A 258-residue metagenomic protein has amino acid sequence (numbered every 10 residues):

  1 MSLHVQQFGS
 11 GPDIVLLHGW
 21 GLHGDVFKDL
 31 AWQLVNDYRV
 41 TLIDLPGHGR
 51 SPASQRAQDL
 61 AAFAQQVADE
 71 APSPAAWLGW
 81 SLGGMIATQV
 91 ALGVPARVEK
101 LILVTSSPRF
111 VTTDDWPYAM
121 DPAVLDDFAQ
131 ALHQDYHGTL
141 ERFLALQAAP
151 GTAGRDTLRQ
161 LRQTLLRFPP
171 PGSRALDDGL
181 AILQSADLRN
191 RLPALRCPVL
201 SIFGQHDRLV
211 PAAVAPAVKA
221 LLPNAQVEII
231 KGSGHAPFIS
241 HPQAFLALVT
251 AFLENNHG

Functional and structural regions predicted by a protein language model:
L3-A53: Conserved HGGG/HGGXW glycine-rich cap/lid loop of the alpha/beta-hydrolase fold
K28-W32, T41-L78, A247-T250: Active-site loop/oxyanion-hole signature of alpha/beta-hydrolase fold enzymes
G79-G83, A87: Gly/Ala-rich beta-loop-alpha elbow adjacent to hydrolase catalytic centers
L92, V98-H133: Flexible "cap/lid" loop of the alpha/beta hydrolase fold
H133-A186, N190-R191: Conserved alpha/beta-hydrolase catalytic His-Asp/Glu region
L195, S201-F203, D207: Short beta-strand/loop motif that positions the catalytic acidic residue of the alpha/beta-hydrolase fold
A215-H235: Catalytic histidine neighborhood in serine/cysteine hydrolases with alpha/beta-hydrolase-type architecture
S233-L246: Catalytic histidine-centered segment of alpha/beta-hydrolase-like enzymes
